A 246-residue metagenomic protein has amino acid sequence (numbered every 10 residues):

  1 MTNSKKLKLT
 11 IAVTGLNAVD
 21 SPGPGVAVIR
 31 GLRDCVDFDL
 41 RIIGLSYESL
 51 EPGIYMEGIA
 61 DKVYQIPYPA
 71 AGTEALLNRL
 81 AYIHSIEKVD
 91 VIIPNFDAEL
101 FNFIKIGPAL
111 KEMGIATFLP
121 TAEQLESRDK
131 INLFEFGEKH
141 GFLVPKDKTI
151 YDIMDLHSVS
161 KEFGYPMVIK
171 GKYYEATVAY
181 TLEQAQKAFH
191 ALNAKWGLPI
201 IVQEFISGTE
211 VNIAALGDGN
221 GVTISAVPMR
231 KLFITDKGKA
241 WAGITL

Functional and structural regions predicted by a protein language model:
M1-F118: ATP-binding N-terminal substructure of ATP-dependent carboxylate-amine bond-forming enzymes
D20, E51, E126, L156 (+1 more regions): Flexible, glycine-rich phosphate/dinucleotide-binding loops and adjacent beta-alpha linkers at cofactor/substrate
G44, I93-P94, L119, K146 (+2 more regions): General beta-strand structural signal in soluble alpha/beta enzymes
S46-E51, D97-E99, E123, G219-T223 (+1 more regions): Short glycine-enriched loops at secondary-structure junctions
T73-N78, L119, L125-I131, V178-Y180 (+1 more regions): Short, charged, surface-exposed secondary-structure boundary motifs
L80, F103-I106, L156, F189 (+1 more regions): Aromatic/hydrophobic pocket-lining residues that form π-stacking "cages" and hydrophobic walls in ligand
Q124-E210, D218-V222: Active-site nucleotide/adenylate-binding loops and adjacent lid/helix of ATP-dependent enzymes
E183, Q203-L246: ATP-dependent carboxylate/phosphate-activation module, predominantly the ATP-grasp catalytic core and closely related
